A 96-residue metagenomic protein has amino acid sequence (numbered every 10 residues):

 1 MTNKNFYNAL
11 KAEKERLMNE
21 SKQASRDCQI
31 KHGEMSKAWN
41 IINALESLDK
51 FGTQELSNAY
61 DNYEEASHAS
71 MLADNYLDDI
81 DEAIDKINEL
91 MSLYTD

Functional and structural regions predicted by a protein language model:
M1-G33, A69: Short, charge/polar-rich alpha-helical segments
N3, E34, Y76-I80: Intrinsic-disorder-associated interaction segments
A9-L10, I42, E82-D85: Glycine-centered signal
E20-D27, F51-T95: Amphipathic alpha-helical coiled-coil segments
D27-A59: Extended alpha-helical coiled-coil "stalk/arm" regions that act as elongated linkers or oligomerization scaffolds
